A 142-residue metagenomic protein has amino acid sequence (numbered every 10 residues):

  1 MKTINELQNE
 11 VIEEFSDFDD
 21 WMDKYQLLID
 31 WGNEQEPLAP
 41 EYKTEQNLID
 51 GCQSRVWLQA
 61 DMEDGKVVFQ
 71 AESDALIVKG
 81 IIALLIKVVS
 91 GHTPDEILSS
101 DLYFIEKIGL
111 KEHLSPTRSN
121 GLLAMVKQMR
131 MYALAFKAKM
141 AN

Functional and structural regions predicted by a protein language model:
M1-R55, M62-G65, I105-N142: N-terminal intrinsically disordered, cationic/polar leader segments that include organellar targeting peptides
K66-Q70: General beta-strand recognition
S73-A75: A short interface-forming secondary-structure element
V78: Hydrophobic (often cysteine-bearing) scaffold residues that line and stabilize catalytic clefts of nucleotide/cofactor
I82-H92: Alpha-helical support elements that line or immediately flank enzyme active sites and cofactor-binding pockets
G91-I108: Glycine-rich phosphate/pyrophosphate-binding loops and their adjacent beta-strand/loop elements at enzyme active sites
